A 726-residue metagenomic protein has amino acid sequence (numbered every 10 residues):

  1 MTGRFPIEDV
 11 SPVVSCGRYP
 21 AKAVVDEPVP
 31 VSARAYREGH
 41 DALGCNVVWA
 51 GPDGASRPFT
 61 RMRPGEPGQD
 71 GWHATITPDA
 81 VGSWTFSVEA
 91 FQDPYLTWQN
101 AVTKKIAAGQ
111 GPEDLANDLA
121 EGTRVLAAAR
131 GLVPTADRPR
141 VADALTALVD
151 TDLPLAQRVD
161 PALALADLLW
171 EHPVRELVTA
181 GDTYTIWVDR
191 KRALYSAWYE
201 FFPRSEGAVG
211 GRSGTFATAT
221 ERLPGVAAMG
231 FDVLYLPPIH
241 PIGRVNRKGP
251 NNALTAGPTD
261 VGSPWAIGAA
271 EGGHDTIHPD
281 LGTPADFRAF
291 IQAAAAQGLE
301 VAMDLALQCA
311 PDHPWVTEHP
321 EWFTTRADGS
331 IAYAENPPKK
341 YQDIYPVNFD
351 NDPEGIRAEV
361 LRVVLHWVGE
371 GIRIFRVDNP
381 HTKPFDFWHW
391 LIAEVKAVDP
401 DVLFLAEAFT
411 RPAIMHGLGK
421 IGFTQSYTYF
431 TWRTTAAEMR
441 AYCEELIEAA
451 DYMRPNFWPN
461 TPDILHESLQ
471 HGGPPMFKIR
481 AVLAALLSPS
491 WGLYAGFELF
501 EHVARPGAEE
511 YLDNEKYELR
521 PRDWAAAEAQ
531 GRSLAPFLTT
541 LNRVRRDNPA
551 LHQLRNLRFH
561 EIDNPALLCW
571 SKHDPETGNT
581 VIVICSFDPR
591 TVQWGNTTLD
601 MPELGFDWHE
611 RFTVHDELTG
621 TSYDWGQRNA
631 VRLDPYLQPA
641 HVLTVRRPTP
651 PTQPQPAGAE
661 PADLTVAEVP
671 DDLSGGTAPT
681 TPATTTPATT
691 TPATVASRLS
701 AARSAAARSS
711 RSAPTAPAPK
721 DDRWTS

Functional and structural regions predicted by a protein language model:
M1-P203, R212-D232, P241, A294 (+6 more regions): Carbohydrate-interacting/catalytic domains
A55-V81, P258-F290: Aromatic/His-enriched, Gly/Pro-containing loop or helix-boundary segments that lie immediately adjacent to catalytic
R204-A208, P241, I374, D463-H466: A short, flexible beta-alpha/helix-coil linker loop
G210-F216, T255, P279, P380: Conserved non-cysteine loop/helix-boundary elements of the Radical SAM core domain that shape
A217-P250, T255-G268, G273: N-terminal catalytic cores of secreted or lumenal carbohydrate-active enzymes
L223-P237, F287-L305, W367: Conserved beta-strand->loop/alpha-helix structural units within folded catalytic cores of enzymes with alpha/beta
P238-P250, L305-W322: Aromatic-lined carbohydrate-binding surfaces of glycoside hydrolases
P264-Q292, A296-L299, C309-A526, Q530 (+7 more regions): Alpha-amylase-like alpha-glycosidases and glucanotransferases acting on alpha-linked glucans and related
